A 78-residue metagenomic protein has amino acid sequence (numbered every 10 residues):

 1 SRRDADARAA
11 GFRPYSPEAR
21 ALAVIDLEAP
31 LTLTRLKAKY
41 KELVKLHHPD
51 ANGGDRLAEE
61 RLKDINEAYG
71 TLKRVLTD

Functional and structural regions predicted by a protein language model:
S1-A23, E28-A38, G70-L72, D78: Short "pre-J" leader segments immediately N-terminal to J/J-like domains in DnaJ-family and J-like proteins
G11, L36, L43-V44, I65: A general marker of short, structured functional hotspots
L27, K39-R56, Y69, L76-D78: The canonical J-domain HPD catalytic loop and its flanking helix-turn segment that engages Hsp70 and stimulates ATP
G54, E59-D64: C-terminal interaction modules of eukaryotic adaptor/scaffold proteins
L62, N66-Y69, K73: Amphipathic alpha-helical interface segments used for dimerization/assembly
